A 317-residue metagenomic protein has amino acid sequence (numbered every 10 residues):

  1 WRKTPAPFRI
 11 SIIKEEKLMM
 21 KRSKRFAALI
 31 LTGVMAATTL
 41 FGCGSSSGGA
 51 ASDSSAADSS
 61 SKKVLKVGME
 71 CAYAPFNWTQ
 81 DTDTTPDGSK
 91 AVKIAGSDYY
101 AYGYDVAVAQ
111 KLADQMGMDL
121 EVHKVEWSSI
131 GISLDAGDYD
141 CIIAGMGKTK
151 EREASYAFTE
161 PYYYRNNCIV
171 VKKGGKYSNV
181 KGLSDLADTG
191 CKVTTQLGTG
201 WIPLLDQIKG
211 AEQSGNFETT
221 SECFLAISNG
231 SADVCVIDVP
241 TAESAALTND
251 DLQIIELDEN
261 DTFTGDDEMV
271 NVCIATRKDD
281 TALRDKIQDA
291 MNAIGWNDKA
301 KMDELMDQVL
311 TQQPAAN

Functional and structural regions predicted by a protein language model:
W1-M19: Short, Lys/Arg-enriched N-terminal segments with co-localized hydrophobic residues within the first ~10-30 amino acids
R25, L40-A56: Bacterial lipoprotein signal-peptidase II cleavage site
S45, G49, G200-F217, K286-N317: Ligand-binding clefts/hinges and TM-proximal coupling segments of bilobed small-molecule sensing domains
S61-G145: Extracytoplasmic small-molecule ligand-binding "clamshell" domains of the periplasmic binding protein/Venus flytrap
V67, D98-D114, M146, C168-F224 (+2 more regions): Bilobed "Venus flytrap"/periplasmic-binding protein-like clamshell domains and structurally analogous long
Q110, D119-D185, N260-D266: Acidic, polar ligand-binding/catalytic clefts
S128-I132, G145-S155, I202-Q207, S228 (+1 more regions): A ligand-binding cleft/hinge motif common to bilobed small-molecule-binding domains
Y164-G174, T248-M291, L310-N317: Periplasmic-binding protein-like
